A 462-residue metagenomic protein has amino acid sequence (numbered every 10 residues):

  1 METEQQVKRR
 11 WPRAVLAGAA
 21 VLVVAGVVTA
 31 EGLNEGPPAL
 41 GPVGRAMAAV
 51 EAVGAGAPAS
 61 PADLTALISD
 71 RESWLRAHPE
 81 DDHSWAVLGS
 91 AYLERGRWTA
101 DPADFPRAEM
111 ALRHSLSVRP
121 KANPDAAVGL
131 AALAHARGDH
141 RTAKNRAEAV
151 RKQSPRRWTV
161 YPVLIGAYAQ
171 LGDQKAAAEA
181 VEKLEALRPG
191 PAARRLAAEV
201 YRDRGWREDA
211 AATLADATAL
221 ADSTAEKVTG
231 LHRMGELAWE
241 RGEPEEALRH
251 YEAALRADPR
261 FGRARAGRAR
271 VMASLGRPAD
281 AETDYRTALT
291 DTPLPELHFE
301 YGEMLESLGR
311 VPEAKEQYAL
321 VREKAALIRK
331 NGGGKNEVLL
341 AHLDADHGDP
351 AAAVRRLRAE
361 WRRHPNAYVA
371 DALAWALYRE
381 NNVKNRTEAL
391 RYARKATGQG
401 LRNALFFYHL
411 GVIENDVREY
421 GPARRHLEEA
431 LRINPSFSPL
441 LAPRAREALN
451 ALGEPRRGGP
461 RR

Functional and structural regions predicted by a protein language model:
M1-K121, D125, P435-S436, P443-R462: N-terminal leader/linker segments that initiate helical-solenoid repeat arrays
L67, A108, A143, A177 (+7 more regions): Single-residue signature of alpha-solenoid repeat helices
W74, H114-S115, A149-V150, K183-L184 (+7 more regions): Canonical positions in the second alpha-helix
S84, P124-A126, V160, A193-R194 (+7 more regions): TPR alpha-solenoid repeat register
V87, V128-L130, V163, L196-A197 (+7 more regions): Canonical tetratricopeptide repeat
S90, R97, A132, G166 (+9 more regions): Residue-level recognition of tetratricopeptide repeat
A103, G138, G172, G205 (+6 more regions): Residue-level detector of the short coil/turn that links helix A to helix B within each tetratricopeptide repeat
